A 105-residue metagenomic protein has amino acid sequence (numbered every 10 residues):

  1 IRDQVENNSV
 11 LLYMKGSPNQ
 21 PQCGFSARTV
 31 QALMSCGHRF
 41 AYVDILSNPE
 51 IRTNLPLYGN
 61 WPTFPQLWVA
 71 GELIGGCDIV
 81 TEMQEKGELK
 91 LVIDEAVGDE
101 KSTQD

Functional and structural regions predicted by a protein language model:
I1-R39: Local sequence-structure signature of Cys/Sec-based thiol-disulfide redox active-site neighborhoods
L12, L33, H38-F40, F64-L67 (+2 more regions): Structural signal for hydrophobic/aromatic residues that build the beta-strand cores of folded beta-sheet domains
S17-N19, N48, E72-I74: Conserved beta-strand elements of beta-rich interaction domains across eukaryotes, especially beta-propellers
N19-Q22, I51-R52, E82, L91: Eukaryotic short linear interaction motifs
F25, S47, I51, N60 (+2 more regions): Alpha-helical interaction elements in eukaryotic regulators
M34-T53, P62: Thiol-based oxidoreductase modules, predominantly thioredoxin-like and allied folds used for disulfide exchange
P56-L57: Short glycine-biased active-site loop of nucleotidyltransferases that positions the nucleotide triphosphate and helps
V69-S102: Non-catalytic, surface beta->alpha helical segment in thiol-disulfide oxidoreductase systems
